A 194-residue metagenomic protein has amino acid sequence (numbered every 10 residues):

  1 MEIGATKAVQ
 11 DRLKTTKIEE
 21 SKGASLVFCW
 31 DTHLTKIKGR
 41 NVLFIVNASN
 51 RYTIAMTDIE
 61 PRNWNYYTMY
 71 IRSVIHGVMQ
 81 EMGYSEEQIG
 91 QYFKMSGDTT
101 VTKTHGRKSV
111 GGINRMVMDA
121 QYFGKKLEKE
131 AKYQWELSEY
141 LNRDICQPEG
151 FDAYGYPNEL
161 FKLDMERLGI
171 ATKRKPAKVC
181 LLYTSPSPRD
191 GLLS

Functional and structural regions predicted by a protein language model:
M1-E20, E86-L182: Globin-like tetrapyrrole-binding proteins
G4-K38, I45: Short N-terminal edge-element motif at the start of the domain
L26-G39, H76-M82, T100-T102: Phosphate-binding glycine-rich loops and adjacent basic patches that engage nucleotide phosphates, nucleic-acid
C29-Y66: A short, conserved beta-strand element enriched in hydrophobic/aromatic residues
I59-R62, Y84, P186: Short coil/turn linker and secondary-structure boundary residues
Y67-G90: Short, solvent-exposed cationic patches
Y183-S194: Single conserved hydrophobic/aromatic residue that forms the stacking wall/gate of nucleotide- or nucleobase-binding
